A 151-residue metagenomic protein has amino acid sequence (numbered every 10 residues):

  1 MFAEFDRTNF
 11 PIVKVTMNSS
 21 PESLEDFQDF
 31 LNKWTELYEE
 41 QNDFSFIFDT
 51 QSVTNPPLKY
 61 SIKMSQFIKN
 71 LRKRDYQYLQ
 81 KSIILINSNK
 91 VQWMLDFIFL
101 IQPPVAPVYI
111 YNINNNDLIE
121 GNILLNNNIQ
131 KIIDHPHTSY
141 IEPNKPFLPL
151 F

Functional and structural regions predicted by a protein language model:
F2-F151: Amphipathic, Lys/Arg-enriched alpha-helical "gate/interface" segment within cytosolic domains that mediates
